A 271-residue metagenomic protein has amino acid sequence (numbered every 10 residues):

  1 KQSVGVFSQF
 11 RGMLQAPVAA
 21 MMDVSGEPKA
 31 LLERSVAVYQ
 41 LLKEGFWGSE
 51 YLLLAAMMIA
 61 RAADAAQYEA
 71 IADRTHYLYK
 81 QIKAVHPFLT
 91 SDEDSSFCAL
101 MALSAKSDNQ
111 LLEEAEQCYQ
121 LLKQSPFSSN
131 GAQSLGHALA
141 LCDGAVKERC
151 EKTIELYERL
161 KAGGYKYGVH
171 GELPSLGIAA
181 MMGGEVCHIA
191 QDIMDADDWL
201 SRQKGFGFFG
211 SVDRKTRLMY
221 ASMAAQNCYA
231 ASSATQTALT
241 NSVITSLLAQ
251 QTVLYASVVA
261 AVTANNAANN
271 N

Functional and structural regions predicted by a protein language model:
K1-E33, A37, K43-L54, S222-A234 (+1 more regions): N-terminal domain-start signal
K1-Q2, A30-L42, E69-I82, N109-L121 (+3 more regions): Alpha-helical repeat scaffolds
Q2-Q9, M13-A16, A105, Q124-S128 (+3 more regions): Long alpha-helical repeat solenoid scaffolds
S3-S8, K43-E44, Q81-F88, Q120-P126 (+3 more regions): Short, recurring structural edge motifs at helix starts
G12-D23, E50-R61, E93-A102, N130-C142 (+2 more regions): Amphipathic alpha-helical elements of HEAT/ARM-like alpha-solenoid repeat scaffolds that form extended
G26-E27, A66, K106-S107, D143-K147 (+1 more regions): Alpha-helix capping and inter-helical loop/turn segments
E50-R61, A65-Q124, S128-S129: Solenoidal tandem-repeat scaffolds enriched in leucines and small polar residues
K147-N271: C-terminal structured domains
